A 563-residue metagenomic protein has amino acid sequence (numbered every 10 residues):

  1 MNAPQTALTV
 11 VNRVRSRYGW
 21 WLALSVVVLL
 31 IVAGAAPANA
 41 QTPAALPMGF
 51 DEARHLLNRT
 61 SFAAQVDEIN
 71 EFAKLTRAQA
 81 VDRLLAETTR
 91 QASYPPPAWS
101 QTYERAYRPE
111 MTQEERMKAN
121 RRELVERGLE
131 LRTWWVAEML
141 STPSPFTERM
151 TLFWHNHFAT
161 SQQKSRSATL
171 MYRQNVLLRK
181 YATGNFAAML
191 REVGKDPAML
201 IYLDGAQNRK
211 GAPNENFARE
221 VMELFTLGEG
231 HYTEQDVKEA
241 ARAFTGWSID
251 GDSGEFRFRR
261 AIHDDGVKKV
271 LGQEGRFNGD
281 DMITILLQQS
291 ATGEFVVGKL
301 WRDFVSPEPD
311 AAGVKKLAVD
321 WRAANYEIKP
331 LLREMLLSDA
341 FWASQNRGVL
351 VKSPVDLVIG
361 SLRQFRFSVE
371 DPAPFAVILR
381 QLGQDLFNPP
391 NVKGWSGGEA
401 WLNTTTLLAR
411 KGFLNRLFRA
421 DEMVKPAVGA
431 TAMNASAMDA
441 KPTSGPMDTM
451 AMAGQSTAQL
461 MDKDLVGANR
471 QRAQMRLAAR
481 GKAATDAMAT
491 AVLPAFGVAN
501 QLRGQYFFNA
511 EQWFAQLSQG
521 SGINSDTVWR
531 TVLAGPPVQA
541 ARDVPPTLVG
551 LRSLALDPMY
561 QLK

Functional and structural regions predicted by a protein language model:
M1-S16: N-terminal secretory signal peptides that target proteins for export/translocation
L22-A33: Bacterial N-terminal signal peptides
A38-A40: Boundary at the C-terminal end of the N-terminal hydrophobic targeting segment
P43-V66, Q289, V297-A324, R333-K563: Flexible, low-complexity segments enriched for small/polar residues
V66-R179: N-terminal accessory alpha/beta regions
N70-T76, F256-R257, A376-L379: Short linear loop/turn motifs
A73-T76, L85, V193, M335-D339 (+1 more regions): A general structural motif at alpha-helix termini
L131, W135, S167-F367, P374-V377: Active-site substrate-binding loop specific to GH73 endo-beta-N-acetylglucosaminidase modules in bacterial autolysins
